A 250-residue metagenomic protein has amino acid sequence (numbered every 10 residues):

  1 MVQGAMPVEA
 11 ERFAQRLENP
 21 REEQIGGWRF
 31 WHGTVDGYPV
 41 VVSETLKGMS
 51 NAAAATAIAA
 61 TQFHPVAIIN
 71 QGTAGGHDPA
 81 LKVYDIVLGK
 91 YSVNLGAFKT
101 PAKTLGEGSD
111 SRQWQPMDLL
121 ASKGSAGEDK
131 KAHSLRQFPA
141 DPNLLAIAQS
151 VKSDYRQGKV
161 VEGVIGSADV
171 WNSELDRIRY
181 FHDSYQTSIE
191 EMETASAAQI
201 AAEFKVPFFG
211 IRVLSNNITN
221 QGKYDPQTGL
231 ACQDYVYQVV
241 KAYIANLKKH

Functional and structural regions predicted by a protein language model:
M1-A57: N-terminal short beta-loop-beta anion/metal-coordinating cradle
Q3-M6, M49-A52, Q137-D141, E190-E191 (+2 more regions): Solvent-exposed, acidic/flexible segments
R16, N143-Y155, I200, Y235-N246: Generic non-transmembrane alpha-helical segments
H64-V66: Proline-aspartate-enriched helix->loop->beta-strand connector
D78-H182: Mid-sequence, gly/pro-rich, charge-dense loop/helix-turn segments that line enzyme active sites
A168-G210, I218-T219: A C-terminal functional module that forms or caps the active site or interfaces directly with catalytic machinery
I218-H250: His/Asp/Glu-rich mid-to-C-terminal helical/loop segments that flank catalytic regions of hydrolases
